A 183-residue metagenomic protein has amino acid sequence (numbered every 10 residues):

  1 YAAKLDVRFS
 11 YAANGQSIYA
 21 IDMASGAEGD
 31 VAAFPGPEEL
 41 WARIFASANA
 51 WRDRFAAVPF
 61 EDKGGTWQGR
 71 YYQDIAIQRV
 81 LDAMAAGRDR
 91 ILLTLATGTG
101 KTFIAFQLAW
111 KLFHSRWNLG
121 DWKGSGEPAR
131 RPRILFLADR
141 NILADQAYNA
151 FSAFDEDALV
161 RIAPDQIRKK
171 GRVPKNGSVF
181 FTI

Functional and structural regions predicted by a protein language model:
Y1-R133, A138, I142, Q146-A158 (+1 more regions): ATP-dependent helicase/translocase motor core
L159-D165: Short gly/ser/thr-rich secondary-structure transition/capping motifs
D165-F180: Conserved motor-coupling elements within RecA-like helicase/translocase cores
